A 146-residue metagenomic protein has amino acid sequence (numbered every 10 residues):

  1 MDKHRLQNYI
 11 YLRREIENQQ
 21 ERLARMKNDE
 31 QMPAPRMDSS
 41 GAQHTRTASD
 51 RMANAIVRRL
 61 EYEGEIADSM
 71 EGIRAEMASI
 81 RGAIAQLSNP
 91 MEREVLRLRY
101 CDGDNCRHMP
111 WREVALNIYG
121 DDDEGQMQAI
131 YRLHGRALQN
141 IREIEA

Functional and structural regions predicted by a protein language model:
M1-Q86, E113, G120, G135 (+1 more regions): N-terminal interaction/assembly modules
L87-M109: Short amphipathic alpha helix immediately N-terminal
R93, D123-E124, A146: Secondary-structure boundary/capping residues
R99-Y100, I118, H134: A general structural motif at alpha-helix termini
G103-Q128: Helix-turn-helix DNA-binding module
Q128-R136: Short amphipathic alpha-helical interaction segments
